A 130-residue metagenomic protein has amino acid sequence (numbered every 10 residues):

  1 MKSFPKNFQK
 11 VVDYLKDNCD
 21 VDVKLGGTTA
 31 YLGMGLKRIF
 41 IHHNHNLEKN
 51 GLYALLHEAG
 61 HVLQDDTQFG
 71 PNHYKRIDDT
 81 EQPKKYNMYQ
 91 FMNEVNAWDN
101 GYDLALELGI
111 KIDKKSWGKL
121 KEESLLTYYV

Functional and structural regions predicted by a protein language model:
K2-P5, Q9-K49, A59-D66: Active-site scaffold of zinc-dependent metalloenzymes
K6, N46-G51, P83, Q90 (+1 more regions): Long, well-structured alpha-helical subdomains associated with metal-dependent extracellular/ecto-lumenal hydrolases
H57-A59, Y74, D78-T80, Y128-V130: Generic alpha-helical propensity signal that fires on short helical segments and nearby coil/disordered stretches
V62, N96-D99, D103, E107: Charged/polar positions on well-ordered alpha helices
D65-D99: Post-HEXXH active-site segment of zinc metalloproteases
